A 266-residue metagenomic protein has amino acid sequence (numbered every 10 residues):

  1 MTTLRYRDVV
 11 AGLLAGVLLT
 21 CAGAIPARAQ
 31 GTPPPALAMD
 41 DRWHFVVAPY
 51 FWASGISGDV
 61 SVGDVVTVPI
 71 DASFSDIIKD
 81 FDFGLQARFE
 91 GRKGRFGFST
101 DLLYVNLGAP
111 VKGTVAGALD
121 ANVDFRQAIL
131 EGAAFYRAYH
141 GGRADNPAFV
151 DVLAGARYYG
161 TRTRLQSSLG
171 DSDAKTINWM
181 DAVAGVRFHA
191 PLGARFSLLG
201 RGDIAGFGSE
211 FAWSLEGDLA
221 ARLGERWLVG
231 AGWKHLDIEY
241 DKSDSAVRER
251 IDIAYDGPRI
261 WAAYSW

Functional and structural regions predicted by a protein language model:
M1-R42: Cleavable N-terminal export/targeting peptides
R28-Y104, G257-W266: Short glycine/proline- and aromatic-enriched beta-strand/turn motifs that initiate or cap beta-hairpins
G31-W43, Y139-F149, L192-F196, R226: Short loop/turn motifs that connect adjacent beta-strands in outer-membrane beta-barrel proteins
V46-Y50, S99-L103, L153-R157, L199-D203 (+2 more regions): Transmembrane beta-strands of outer-membrane beta-barrel proteins
V47-P49, A87-K93, G132-Y136, A154-A156 (+3 more regions): Residues on the lipid-exposed face of transmembrane beta-strands in outer-membrane beta-barrel proteins
I56-D82, L102-L130, G160-W179, F207 (+2 more regions): Extracellular/periplasm-exposed beta-strand and loop segments of Gram-negative cell-envelope proteins, dominated by
F196-E210: Transmembrane beta-strand segments that form the barrel wall of outer-membrane beta-barrel proteins
S214-W266: Predominantly the C-terminal beta-signal and adjacent terminal strand-loop region of outer-membrane beta-barrel
